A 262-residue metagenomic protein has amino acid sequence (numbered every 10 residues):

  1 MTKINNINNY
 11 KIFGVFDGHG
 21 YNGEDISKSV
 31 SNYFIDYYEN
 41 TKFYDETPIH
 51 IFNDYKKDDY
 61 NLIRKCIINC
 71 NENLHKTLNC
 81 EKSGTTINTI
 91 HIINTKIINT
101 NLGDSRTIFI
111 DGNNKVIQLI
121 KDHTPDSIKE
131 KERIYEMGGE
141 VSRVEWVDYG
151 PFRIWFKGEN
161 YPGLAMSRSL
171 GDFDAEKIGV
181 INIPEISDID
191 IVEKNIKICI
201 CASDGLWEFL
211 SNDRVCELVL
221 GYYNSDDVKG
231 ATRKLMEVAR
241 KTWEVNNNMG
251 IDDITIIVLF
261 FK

Functional and structural regions predicted by a protein language model:
M1-K262: PP2C/PPM-type serine/threonine phosphatase catalytic domain
